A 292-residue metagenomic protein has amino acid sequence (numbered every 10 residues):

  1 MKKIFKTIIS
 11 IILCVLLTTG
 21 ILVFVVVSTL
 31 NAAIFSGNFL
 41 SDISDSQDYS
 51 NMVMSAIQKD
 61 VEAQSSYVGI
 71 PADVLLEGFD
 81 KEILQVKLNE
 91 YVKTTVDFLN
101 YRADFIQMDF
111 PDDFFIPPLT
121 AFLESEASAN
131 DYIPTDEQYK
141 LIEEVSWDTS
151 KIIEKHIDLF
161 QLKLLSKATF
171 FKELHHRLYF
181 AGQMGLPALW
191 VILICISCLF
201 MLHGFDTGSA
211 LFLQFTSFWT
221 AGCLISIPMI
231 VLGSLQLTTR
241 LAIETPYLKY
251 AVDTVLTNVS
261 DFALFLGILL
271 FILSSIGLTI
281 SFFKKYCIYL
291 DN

Functional and structural regions predicted by a protein language model:
M1, F265-Y286: Acidic, carboxylate-rich catalytic segments that either coordinate divalent cations
K2-V15, G182-Q236, I280-N292: Juxtamembrane interface at the cytosolic side of transmembrane helices
K3, T7, G78, K172-Y179 (+3 more regions): Membrane-helix interfacial "entry" motifs
L16-H175, L189-I192: Cytosolic/nucleoplasmic, non-transmembrane interface domains of endomembrane and organelle-membrane proteins
S28-A32, I157, V231-P246: Membrane-helix interface motif
N31-F39, T238, A242, F282-L290: Transmembrane helix-loop junctions in multipass membrane proteins, especially transporters and channels
F180-A188, T254-S274: Hydrophobic alpha-helical transmembrane segments
T238-A263: Cytosolic/matrix-facing juxtamembrane and C-terminal tails of multi-pass cellular membrane proteins
